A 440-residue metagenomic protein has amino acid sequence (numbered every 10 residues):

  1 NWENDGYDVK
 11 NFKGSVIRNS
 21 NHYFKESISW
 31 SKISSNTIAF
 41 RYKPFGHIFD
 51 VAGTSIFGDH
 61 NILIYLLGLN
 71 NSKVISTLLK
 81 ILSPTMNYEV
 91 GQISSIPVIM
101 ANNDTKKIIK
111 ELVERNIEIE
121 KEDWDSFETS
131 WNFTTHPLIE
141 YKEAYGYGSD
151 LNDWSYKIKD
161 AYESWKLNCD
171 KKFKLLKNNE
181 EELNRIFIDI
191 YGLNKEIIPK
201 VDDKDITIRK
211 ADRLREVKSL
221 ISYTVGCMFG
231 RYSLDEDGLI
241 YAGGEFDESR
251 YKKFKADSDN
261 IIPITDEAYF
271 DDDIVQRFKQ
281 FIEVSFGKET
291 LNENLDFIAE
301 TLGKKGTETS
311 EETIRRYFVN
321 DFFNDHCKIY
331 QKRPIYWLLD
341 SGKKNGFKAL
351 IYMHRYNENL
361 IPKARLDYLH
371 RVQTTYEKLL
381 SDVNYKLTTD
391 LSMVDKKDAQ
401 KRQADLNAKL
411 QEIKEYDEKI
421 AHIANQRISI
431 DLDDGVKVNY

Functional and structural regions predicted by a protein language model:
N1-G58, K107, T129, I158-D170 (+6 more regions): Polyanion-binding catalytic cores of nucleic-acid enzymes and NTP/SAM-utilizing transferases
G6-Y7, N21-A39, L66-K80, V225-C227 (+4 more regions): Short Ser/Thr-interspersed hydrophobic loop/turn segments at strand-loop and sheet-helix junctions that line or gate
N21, S31-S95, N102-T105, E111-I119: Basic, amphipathic alpha-helical recognition segments used for DNA target recognition
S72, D104-A144: Amphipathic alpha-helical coiled-coil/heptad-repeat segments
S94-D123, L176-E182, I188-L193: Conserved catalytic-core segments centered on acid/base and nucleophilic motifs
S130, P137, E143-K157, L167-N178 (+3 more regions): Terminal accessory regions of large proteins
